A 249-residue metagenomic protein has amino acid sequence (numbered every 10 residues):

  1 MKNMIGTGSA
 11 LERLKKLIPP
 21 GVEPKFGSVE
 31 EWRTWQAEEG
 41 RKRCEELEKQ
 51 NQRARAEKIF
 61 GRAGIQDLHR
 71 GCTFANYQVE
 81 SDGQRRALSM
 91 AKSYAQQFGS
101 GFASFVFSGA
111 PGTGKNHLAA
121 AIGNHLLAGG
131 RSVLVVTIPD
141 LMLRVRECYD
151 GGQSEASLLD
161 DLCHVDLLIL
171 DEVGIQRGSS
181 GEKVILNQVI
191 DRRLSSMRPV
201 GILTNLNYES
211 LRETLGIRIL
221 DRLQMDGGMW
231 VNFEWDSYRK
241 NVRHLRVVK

Functional and structural regions predicted by a protein language model:
M1-R85, W230, W235, N241-K249: A short, basic N-terminal segment
Q52, G83, A87, L118 (+5 more regions): Helical mechanochemical/support elements of P-loop NTPase systems and associated helical scaffolds
A63-I65, Q78-F105: Pre-Walker A (pre-P-loop) alpha-helix and adjacent loop at the N terminus of AAA/AAA+ ATPase modules, a conserved
G83-A91, N124-H164, R177: Short glycine-rich substrate-engagement loop in P-loop NTPases that contacts/grips substrate
Q97-S100, A128, D160-C163, D191-S196 (+1 more regions): Conserved catalytic network of the ASCE P-loop NTPase/AAA+ motor domain
G101-A120: Walker A/P-loop nucleotide-binding motif
A103, R131-S132, H164-L168, S196-I202 (+1 more regions): Loop/turn-to-beta-strand initiation segments
M142-R144, C148, V173-K249: Replace "adjacent to P-loop NTPase cores in ATP/GTP-dependent enzymes" with "adjacent to NTP-binding cores
